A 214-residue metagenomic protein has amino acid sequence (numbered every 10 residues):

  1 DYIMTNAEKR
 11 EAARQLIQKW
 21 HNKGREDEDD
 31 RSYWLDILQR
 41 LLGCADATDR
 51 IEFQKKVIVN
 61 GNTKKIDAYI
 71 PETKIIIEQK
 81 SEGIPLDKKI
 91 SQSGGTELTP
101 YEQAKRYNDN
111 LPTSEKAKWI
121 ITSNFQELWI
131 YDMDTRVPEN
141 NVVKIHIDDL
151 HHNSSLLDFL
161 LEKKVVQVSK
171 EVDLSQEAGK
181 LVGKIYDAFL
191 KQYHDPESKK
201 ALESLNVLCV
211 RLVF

Functional and structural regions predicted by a protein language model:
D1-I17, H21, G61-N62, I66 (+2 more regions): Short, basic/polar, glycine-containing "phosphate-handling" surface segments that engage DNA
I17-E52: Acidic-basic catalytic patches of nuclease active cores, encompassing PD-(D/E)XK and other metal-cofactor nuclease
W34, L38, C209-F214: Short, amphipathic alpha-helical segments that act as regulatory/interfacial helices in nucleotide-processing proteins
I37, L42, I70, I75-I77: Central hydrophobic cores of alpha-helical transmembrane segments in multi-pass inner-membrane proteins across all
A45-T73: Active-site metal-binding core of divalent-cation-utilizing nuclease and nuclease-like domains
